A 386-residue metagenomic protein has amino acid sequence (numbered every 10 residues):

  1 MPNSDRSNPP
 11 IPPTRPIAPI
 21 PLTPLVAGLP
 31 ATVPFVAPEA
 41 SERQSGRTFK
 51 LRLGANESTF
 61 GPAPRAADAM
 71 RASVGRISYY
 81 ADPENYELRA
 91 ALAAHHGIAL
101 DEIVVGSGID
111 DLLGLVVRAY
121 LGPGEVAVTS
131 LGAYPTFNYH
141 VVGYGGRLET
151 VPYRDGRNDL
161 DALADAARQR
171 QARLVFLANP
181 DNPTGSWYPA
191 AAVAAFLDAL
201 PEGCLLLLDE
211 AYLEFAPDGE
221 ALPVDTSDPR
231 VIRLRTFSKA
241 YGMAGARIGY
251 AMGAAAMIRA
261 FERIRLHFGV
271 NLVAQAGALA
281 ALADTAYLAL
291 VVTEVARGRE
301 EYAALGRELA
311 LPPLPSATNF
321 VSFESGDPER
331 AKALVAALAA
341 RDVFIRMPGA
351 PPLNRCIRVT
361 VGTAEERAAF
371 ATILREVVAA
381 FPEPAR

Functional and structural regions predicted by a protein language model:
P2-N3, E329, A333-R341, R346 (+1 more regions): PLP-dependent enzyme catalytic core of the Aspartate aminotransferase-like
P2-Y79, A94, Q171: N-terminal "arm"/small-domain region of PLP-dependent enzymes with the aminotransferase-like
A63, E84, R230-L314: PLP-dependent aminotransferase class I/II
A81, Y86-V126, P328: Phosphate-binding glycine-rich loop
A99-I103, P123-V126, G203, E210 (+2 more regions): Short acidic capping loops at alpha-helix termini that bridge into adjacent secondary structure
A119-L177: PLP-dependent aminotransferase-like
V142, L160-R170, P183-M243: Active-site pre-lysine segment of PLP-dependent enzymes
A296, G306-R341, I357: Conserved PLP-binding catalytic core of the aspartate aminotransferase-like
